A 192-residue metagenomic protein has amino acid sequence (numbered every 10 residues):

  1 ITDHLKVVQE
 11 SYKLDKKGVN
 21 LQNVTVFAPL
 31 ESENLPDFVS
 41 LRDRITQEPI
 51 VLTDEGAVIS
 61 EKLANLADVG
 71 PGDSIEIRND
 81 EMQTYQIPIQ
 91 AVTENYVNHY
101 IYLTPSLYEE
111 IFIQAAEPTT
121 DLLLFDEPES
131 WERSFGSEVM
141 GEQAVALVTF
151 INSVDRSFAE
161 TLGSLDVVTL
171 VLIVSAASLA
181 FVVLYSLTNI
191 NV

Functional and structural regions predicted by a protein language model:
T2-D3, V7-P71, Q86-P88, V92: Short beta-strand boundary microenvironments
Y12-K13, S32-L35, L63-L66, T84 (+5 more regions): Short beta-strands and strand-coil junctions in structured, solvent-facing domains, enriched
V51, V92-E129, N152: Small-residue transmembrane helix packing/gating motifs
P128-G136: Short, conserved charged micro-motifs
M140-F181, I190-N191: Peri-transmembrane interface segments
